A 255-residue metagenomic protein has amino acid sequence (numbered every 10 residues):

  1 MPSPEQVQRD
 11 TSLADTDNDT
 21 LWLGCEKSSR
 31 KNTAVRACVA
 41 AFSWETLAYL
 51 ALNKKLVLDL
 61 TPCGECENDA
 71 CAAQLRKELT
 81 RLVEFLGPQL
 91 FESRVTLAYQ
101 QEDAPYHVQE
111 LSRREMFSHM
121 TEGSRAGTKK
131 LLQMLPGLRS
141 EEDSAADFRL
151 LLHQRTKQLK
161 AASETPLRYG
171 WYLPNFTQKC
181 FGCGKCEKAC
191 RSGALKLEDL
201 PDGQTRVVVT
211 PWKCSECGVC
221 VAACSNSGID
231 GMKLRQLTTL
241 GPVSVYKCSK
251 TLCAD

Functional and structural regions predicted by a protein language model:
M1-K157, T239-L240, S249: Iron-sulfur-associated redox domains of electron-transfer enzymes in respiratory and anaerobic energy metabolism
M1-R9, A104-Y106, P136-A145, L159-G182 (+2 more regions): Ferredoxin-like iron-sulfur electron-transfer modules
S43, A254-D255: Ser/Thr-centered flexible coil motifs
W44-E45, L50, G184, V208 (+1 more regions): Residue-level marker for well-ordered alpha-helical positions
C63-C66, C180-C186, C190, C214-C220 (+2 more regions): Short cysteine clusters
L111, N175-F176, C190, V209 (+1 more regions): A broad, structural micro-motif
L152-A161, K185-G193: Extended, folded domain segments that form the structural surfaces/walls around functional sites
